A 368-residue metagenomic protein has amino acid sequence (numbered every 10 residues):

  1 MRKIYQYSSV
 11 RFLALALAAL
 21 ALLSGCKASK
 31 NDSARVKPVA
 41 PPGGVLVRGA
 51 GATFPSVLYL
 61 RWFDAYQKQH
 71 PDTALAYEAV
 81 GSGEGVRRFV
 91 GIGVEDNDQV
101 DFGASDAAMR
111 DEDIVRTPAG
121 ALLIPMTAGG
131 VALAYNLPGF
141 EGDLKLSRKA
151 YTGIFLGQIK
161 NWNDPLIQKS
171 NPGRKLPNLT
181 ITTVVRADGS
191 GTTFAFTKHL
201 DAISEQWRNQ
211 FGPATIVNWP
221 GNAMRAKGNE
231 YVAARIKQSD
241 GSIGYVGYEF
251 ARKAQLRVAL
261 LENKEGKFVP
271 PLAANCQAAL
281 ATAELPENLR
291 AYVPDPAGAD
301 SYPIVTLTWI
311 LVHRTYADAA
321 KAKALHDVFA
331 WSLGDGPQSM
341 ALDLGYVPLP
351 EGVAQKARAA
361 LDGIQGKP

Functional and structural regions predicted by a protein language model:
R2-L13: Bacterial N-terminal signal peptides that target proteins for export
L22-G25: C-terminal motif of bacterial Sec signal peptides marking the signal peptidase cleavage site
K30-Q168, L176, A233-R235, V246-A254: N-terminal segment of the mature folded domain
R48-Y59, E78-G83, D96, L123-A128 (+10 more regions): Solvent-exposed, acidic/flexible segments
L60-D72, V90-E95, Y135-G139, L156-D164 (+8 more regions): Sec-exported extracytoplasmic/periplasmic mature domains
T127-G129, L179, T192, G241 (+2 more regions): Residues that flank catalytic or metal-binding motifs in active/ligand-binding sites
G130-A134, F140-A233: Extracytoplasmic ligand-binding site segments that recognize negatively charged/polar headgroups
F211-D335, L342-P368: Flexible, solvent-exposed loop/hinge segments that line or gate ligand/substrate-binding clefts
